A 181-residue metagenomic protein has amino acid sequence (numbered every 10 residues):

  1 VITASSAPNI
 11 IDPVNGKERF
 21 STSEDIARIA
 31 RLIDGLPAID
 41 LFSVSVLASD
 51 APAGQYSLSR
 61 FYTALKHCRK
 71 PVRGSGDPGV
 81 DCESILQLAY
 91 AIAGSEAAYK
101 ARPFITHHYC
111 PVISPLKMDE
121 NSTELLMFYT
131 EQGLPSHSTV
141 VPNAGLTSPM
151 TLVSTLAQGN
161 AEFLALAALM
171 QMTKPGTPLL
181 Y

Functional and structural regions predicted by a protein language model:
V1-V14: Glycine-rich, N-terminal phosphate-binding loop and its surrounding beta-alpha-beta segment
D12-Y181: Helix-rich catalytic cores of soluble enzyme domains
